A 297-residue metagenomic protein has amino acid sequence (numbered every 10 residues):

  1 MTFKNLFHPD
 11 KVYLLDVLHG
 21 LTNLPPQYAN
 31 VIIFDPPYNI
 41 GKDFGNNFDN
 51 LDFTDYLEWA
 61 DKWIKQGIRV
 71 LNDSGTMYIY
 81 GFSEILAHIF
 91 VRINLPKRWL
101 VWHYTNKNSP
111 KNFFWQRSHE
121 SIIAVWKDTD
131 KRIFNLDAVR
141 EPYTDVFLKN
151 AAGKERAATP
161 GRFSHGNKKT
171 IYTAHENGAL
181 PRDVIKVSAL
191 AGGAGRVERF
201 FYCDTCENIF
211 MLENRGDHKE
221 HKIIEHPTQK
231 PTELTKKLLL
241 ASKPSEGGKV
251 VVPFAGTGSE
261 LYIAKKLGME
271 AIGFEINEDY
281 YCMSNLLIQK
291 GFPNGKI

Functional and structural regions predicted by a protein language model:
M1-G273, N277-M283: Core catalytic lobe of class I
D279-I297: Cysteine-dependent PTP/DSP-like catalytic domain, specifically the C-terminal lobe
